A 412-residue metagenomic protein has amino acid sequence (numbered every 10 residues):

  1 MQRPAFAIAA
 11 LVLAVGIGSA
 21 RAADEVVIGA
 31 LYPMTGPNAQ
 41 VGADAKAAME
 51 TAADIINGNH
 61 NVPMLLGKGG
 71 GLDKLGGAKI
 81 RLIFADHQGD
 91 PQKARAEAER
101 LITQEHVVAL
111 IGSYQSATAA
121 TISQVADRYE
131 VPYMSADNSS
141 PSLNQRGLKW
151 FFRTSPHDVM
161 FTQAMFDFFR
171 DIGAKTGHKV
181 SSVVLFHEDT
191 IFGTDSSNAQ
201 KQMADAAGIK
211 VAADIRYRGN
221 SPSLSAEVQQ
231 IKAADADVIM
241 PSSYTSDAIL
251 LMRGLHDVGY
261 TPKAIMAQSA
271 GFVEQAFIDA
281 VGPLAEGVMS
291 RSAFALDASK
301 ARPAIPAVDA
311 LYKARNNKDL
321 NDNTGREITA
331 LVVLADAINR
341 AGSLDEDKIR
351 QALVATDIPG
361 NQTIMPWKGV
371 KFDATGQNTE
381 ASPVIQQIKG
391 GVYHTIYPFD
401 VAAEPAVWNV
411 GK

Functional and structural regions predicted by a protein language model:
Q2-L11, A22-K412: Extracytosolic ligand-binding ectodomains
A14: Short, glycine/charge-rich beta-strand/loop segments that flank catalytic centers and engage negatively charged groups
I17-S19: N-terminal signal peptide c-region/cleavage motif recognized by signal peptidases
